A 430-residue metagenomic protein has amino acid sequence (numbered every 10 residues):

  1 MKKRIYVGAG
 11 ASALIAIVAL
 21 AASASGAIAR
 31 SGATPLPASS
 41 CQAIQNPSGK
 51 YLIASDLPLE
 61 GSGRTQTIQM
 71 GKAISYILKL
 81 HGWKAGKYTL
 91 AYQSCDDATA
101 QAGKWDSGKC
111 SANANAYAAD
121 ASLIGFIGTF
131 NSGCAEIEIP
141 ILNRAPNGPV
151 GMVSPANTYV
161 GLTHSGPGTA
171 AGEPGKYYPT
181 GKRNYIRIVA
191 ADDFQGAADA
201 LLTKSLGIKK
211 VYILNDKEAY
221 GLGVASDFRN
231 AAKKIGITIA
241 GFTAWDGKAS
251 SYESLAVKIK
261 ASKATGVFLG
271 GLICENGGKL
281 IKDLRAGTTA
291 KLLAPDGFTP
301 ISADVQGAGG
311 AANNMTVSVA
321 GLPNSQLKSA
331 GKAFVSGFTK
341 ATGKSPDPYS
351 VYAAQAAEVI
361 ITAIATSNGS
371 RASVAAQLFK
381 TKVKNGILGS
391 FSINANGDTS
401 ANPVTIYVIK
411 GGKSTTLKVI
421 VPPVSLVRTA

Functional and structural regions predicted by a protein language model:
M1-L52, S425-A430: Short, low-complexity disordered leader/linker segments with a strong preference for bacterial N-terminal type II
P35-I74, H81, D97-S107, N131 (+3 more regions): Extracytoplasmic "Venus flytrap"
L36-I44, L123-F242, K291-N313: Extracytoplasmic ligand/sensor domains, especially the bilobed periplasmic-binding protein
D56, Q66-A73, S107-C110, Y117-I137 (+6 more regions): Ligand-binding clamshell of periplasmic/extracellular solute-binding protein-like
K84-G103, G181-N184, K233-G247: Short beta-strand elements in bilobed, periplasmic/extracellular small-molecule ligand-binding domains
S94, A102-I124, L201-S205, S250-K263: Short, well-structured alpha-helical segments in soluble
I281-A354, S414-T415, I420-R428: Extracellular/periplasmic periplasmic-binding protein-like sensory domains
G337-S350, I361-T416: Segments of small-molecule ligand-sensing domains
